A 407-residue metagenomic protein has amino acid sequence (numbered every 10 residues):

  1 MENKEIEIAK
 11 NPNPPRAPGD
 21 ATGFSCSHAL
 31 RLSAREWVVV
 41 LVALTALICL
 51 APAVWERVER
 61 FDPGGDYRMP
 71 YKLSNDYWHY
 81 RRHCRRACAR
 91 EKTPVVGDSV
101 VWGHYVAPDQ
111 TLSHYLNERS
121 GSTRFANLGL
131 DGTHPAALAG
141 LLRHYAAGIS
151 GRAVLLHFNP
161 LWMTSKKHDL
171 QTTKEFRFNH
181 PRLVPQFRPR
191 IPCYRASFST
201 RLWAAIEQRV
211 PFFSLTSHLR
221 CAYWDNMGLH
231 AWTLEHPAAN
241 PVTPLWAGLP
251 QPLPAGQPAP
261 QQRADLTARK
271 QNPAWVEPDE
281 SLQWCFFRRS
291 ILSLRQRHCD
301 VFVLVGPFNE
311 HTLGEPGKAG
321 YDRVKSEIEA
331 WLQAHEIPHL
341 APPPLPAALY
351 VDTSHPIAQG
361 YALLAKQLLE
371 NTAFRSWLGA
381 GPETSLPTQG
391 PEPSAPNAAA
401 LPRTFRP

Functional and structural regions predicted by a protein language model:
M1-K92, I149-S150, G381-P407: N-terminal secretory targeting modules
F61, T172-R297, L386-P407: Secreted/periplasmic serine-hydrolase-like ester/acetyl group-modifying domain
R90-R190: Membrane-embedded segments
Y105-P108, G314-A319, D352-T353: Short, solvent-exposed loop/turn segments at secondary-structure boundaries
N127-D131, V305, A341-P343: Residue-level recognition of beta-strand->loop/alpha-helix junctions
H230, D352-P407: Histidine-centered active-site loop/cap adjacent to the catalytic His in serine esterases/O-acetyl transfer systems
F286-F302, W331-P338: A structural motif corresponding to the C-terminal end of an alpha-helix and its immediate exit/capping segment
F308-A341: Substrate-gating cap/lid alpha-helix
